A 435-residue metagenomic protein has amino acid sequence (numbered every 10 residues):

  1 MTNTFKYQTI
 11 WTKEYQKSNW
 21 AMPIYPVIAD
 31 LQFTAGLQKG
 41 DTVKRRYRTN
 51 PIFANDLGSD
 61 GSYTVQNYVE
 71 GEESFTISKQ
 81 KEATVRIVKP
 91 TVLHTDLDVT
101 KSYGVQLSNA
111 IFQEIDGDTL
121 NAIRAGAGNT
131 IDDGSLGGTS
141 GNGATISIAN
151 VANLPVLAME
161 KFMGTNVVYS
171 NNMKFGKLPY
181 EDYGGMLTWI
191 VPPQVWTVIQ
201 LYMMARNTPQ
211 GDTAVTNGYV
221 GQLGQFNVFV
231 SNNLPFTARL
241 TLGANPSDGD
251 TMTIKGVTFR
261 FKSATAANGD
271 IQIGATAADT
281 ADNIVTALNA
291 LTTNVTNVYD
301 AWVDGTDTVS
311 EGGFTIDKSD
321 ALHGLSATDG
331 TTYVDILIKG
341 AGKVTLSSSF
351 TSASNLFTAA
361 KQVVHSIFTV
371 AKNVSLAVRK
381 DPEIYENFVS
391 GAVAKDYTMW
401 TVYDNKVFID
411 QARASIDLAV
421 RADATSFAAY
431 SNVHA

Functional and structural regions predicted by a protein language model:
M1-E73, K406-A435: N-terminal "assembly arms/tails" that initiate or stabilize quaternary assembly in self-assembling proteins
T4, G36, N109-V151, Q362-H365: Signature of extracytoplasmic/envelope-associated structural regions
R45, E70-D132, Y180-I190, T280-N283 (+3 more regions): Long, contiguous amphipathic alpha-helices that act as assembly "spine/axial" helices in icosahedral shell and virion
F53-D56, T95, V198-L201, T345 (+1 more regions): Short helix/loop capping segments that flank catalytic or ligand/cofactor-binding pockets
N129-Q222, F314-K318, S326, T332-Y333 (+1 more regions): Extended, solvent-exposed, turn-rich assembly/linker loops in the middle of proteins
T216-P235: Short Gly/Thr-rich strand-loop-strand
F236-D250, H365-N387: Disulfide-bonded cysteine-rich modules in secreted/extracellular proteins, activating on the conserved Cys frameworks
F236-F357: Extended, beta-strand-rich, solvent-exposed assembly scaffolds of outer structural proteins
